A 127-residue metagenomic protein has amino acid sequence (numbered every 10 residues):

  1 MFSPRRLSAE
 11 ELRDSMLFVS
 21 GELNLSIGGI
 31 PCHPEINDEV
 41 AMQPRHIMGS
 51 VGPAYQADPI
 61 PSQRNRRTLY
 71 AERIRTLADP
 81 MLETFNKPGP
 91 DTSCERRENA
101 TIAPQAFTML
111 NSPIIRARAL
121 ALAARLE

Functional and structural regions predicted by a protein language model:
M1-E127: An acidic, gly/pro-interrupted, aromatic-rich
